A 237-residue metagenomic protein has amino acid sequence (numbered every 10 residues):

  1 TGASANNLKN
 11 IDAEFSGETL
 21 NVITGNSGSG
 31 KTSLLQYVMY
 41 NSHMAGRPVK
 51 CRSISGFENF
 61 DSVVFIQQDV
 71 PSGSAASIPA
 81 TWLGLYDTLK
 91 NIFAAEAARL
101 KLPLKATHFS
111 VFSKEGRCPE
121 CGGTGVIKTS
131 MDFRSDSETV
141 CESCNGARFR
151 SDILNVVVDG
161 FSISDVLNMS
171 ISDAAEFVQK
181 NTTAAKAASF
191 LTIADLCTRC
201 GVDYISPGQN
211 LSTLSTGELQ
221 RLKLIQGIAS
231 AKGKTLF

Functional and structural regions predicted by a protein language model:
T1-F237: Conserved phosphate-binding elements of NTP-dependent enzyme cores
